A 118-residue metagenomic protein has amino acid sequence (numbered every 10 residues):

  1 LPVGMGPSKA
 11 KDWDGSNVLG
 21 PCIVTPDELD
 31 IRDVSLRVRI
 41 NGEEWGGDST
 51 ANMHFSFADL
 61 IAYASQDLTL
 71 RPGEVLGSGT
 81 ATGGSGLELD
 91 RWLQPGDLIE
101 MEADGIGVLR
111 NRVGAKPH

Functional and structural regions predicted by a protein language model:
L1-H118: Catalytic-pocket segment enriched in acidic/His residues
